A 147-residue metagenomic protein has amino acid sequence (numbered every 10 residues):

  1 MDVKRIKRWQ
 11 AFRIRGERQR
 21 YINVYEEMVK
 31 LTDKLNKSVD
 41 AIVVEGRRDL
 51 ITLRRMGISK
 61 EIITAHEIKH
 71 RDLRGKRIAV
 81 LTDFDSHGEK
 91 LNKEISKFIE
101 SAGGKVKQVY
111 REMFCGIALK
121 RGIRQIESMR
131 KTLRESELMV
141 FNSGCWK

Functional and structural regions predicted by a protein language model:
M1-A41, R47-T52: Phosphate-handling DNA/RNA-contact segment within nucleic-acid enzymes
D2-R13, R47-M56, E61, A65-K147: TOPRIM fold recognition
A41-I42, A79: Short glycine-rich phosphate-binding loop at a beta-alpha junction
